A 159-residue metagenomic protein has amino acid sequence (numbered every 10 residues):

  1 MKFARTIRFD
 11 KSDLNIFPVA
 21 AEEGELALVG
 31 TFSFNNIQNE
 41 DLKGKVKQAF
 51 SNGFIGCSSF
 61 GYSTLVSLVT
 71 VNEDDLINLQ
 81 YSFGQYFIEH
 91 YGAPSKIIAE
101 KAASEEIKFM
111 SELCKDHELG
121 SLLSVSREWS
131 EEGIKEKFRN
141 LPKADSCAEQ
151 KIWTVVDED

Functional and structural regions predicted by a protein language model:
M1-V66: N-terminal accessory interaction module
K45, A49, G53, S82-Y86 (+2 more regions): Charge-rich, solvent-exposed alpha-helical interaction surfaces
C57, G61, H90, P94 (+1 more regions): Amphipathic alpha-helical interaction segments
S67-E73: A ubiquitous short alpha-helical element
D75-F83: Short acidic alpha-helix initiation/capping motifs at coil-to-helix transition points, especially at protein N-termini
L76, I88-E89: Intrinsically disordered, low-complexity regulatory regions associated with ubiquitination proteins
E89-S104: Short, surface-exposed acidic
I107-D159: Alpha-helical oligomerization segments
